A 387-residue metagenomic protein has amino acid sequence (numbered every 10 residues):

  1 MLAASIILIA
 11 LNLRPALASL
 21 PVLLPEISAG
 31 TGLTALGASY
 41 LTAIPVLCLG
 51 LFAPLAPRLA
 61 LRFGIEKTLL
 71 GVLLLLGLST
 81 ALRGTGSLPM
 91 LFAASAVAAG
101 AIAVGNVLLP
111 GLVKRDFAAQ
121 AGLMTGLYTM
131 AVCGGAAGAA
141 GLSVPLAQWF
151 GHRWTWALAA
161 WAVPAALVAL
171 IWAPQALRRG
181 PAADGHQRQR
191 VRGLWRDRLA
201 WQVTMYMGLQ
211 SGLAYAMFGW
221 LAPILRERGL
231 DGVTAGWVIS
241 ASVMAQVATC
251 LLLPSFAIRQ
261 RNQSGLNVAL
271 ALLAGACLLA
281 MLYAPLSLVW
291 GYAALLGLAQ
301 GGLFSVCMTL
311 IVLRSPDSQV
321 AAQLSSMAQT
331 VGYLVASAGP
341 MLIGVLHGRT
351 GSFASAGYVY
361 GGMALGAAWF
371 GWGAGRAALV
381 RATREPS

Functional and structural regions predicted by a protein language model:
A18, V46-P54, A137, V243-L251 (+1 more regions): Residue-level signature of mid-helix packing/kink "hotspots" within the transmembrane helices of 12-pass Major
L20-P21, R198-A241, A245-C250: Extracytoplasmic gate region of multi-pass secondary transporters
L51-P89: Conserved MFS/SLC helix-loop-helix module at the cytosolic interface between two early adjacent transmembrane helices
F52-G64, T249-N262: Helix-to-loop junctions at the C-terminal end of transmembrane segments in multipass secondary transporters
L88, A119-Q120, G126-A176: Helix-loop-helix hairpin linking two adjacent transmembrane segments in secondary transporters
A96-M130: Cytoplasmic helix-loop-helix junction between adjacent transmembrane helices in 12-TM secondary transporters
N262-C307: C-terminal transmembrane helical hairpin of 12-TM major facilitator-type secondary transporters
S318-S352, Y360: A late C-terminal transmembrane helix in Major Facilitator Superfamily
